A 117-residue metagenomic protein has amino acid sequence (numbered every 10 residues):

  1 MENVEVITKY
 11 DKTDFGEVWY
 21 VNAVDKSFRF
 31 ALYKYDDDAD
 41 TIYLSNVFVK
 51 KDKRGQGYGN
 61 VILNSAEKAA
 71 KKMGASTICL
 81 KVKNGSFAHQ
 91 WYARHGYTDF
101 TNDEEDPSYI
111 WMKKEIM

Functional and structural regions predicted by a protein language model:
M1-S45, K50, A69, E105: Acetyl-CoA-dependent GNAT
K34, K113-K114: A general lysine-centric signal
V49, G55-K68, R94: Conserved acetyl-CoA-binding loop-helix of GNAT-fold acetyltransferases
A70-K83: Conserved GNAT acetyl-CoA-binding A-motif
L80-H89, E104-Y109: Conserved beta-strand-loop-alpha-helix junction that forms the acyl-donor binding cleft
A93-N102: Conserved acetyl-CoA-binding loop of GNAT-fold acetyltransferases
